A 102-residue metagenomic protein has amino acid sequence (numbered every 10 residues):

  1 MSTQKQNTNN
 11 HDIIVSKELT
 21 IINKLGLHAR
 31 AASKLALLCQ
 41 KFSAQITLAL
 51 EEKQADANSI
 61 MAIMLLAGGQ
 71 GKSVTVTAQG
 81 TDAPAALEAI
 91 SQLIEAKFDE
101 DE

Functional and structural regions predicted by a protein language model:
M1-S16, E102: SAM-dependent methyltransferases
S2-T3, T20, V76-T81: Intrinsic disorder
T3-N10, A44-T47, Q54, A83: Structural preference for solvent-exposed beta-strand-turn elements and adjacent flexible terminal/loop segments within
K5, H11-I13, A32-K34, I60-A62 (+1 more regions): Residue-level detector of functional hotspots within protein domains
S16, T20-I22, L93: Residue-level signal for pocket-adjacent positions within structured domains
T20-Q70, A78: Compact, glycine-rich, soluble single-domain proteins
Q70-E102: C-terminal structural segments of small proteins and small subunits
